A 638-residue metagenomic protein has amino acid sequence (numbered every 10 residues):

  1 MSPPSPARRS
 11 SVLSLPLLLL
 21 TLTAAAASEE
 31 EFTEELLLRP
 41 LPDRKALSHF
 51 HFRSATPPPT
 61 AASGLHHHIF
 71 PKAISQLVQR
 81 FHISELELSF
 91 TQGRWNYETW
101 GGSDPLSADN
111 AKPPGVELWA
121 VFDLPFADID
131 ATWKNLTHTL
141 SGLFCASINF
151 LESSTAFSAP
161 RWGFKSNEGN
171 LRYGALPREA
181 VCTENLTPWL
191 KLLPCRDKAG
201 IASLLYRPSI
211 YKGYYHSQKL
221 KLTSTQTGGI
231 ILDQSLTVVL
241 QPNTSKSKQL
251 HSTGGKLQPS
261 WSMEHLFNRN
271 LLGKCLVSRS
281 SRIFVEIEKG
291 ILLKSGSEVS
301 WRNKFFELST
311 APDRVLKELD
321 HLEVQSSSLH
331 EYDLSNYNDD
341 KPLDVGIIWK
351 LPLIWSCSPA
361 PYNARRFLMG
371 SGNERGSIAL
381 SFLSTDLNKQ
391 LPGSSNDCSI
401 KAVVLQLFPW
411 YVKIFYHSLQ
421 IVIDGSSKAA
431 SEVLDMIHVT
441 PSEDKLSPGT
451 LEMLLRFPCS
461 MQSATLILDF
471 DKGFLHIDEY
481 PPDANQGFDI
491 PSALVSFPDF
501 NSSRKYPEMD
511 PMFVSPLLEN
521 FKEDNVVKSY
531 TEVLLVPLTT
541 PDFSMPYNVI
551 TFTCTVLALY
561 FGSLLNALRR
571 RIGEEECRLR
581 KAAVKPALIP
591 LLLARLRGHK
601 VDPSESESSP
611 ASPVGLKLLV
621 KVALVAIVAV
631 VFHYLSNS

Functional and structural regions predicted by a protein language model:
A7-A27, L624-A629: Cleavable N-terminal signal peptides of Sec/SRP-targeted secreted and luminal proteins
L13, F543-L559, S612-A626: Transmembrane alpha-helices of multi-pass eukaryotic membrane proteins
L17-L41, F632-S638: N-terminal signal peptide
S28-Y362: Extended, low-complexity intrinsically disordered regions enriched in serine/proline/glycine/threonine
L118, F122, F126-N167, L171 (+2 more regions): Serine/threonine-enriched low-complexity regions used as flexible
P194, S427-D471: Extracellular adhesion/glycan-binding regions together with long Ser/Thr- and acidic-residue-rich low-complexity tracts
S371-F408: Short beta-strand elements of extracellular/lumenal beta-sandwich folds
S399-H417, D424-S426: Proline-anchored loop/turn motifs at beta-strand termini and strand-loop-strand connectors
